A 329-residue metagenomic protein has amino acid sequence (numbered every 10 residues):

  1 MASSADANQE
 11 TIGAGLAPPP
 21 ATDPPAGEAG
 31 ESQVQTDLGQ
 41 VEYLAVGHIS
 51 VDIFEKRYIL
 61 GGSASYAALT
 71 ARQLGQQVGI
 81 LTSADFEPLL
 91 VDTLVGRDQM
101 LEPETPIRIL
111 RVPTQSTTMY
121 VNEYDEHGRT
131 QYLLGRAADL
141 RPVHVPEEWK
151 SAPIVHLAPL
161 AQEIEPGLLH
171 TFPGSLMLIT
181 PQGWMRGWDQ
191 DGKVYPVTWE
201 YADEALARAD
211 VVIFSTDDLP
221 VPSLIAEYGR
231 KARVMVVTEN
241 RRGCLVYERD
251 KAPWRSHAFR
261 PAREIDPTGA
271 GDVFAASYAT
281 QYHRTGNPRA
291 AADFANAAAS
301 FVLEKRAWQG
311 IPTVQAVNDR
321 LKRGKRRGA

Functional and structural regions predicted by a protein language model:
A2-N8, I12-G13, A17, G30-G39 (+1 more regions): Conserved phosphate-binding/catalytic region of the ribokinase-like
Q35-E42, V51-R57, Q73-E163, L168-L178 (+1 more regions): Conserved N-terminal subdomain of the carbohydrate kinase-like
G47-I49, V273: Active-site metal-binding loops of divalent metal-dependent hydrolases
L60-A64, K193-E200, F259-R260: Charged helix-capping and loop-helix junction motifs
G62-Q73: Histidine-anchored nucleotide/phosphate-binding helix
L69, Y120-N122, C244-Y247: Short beta-strand scaffold segments in enzyme catalytic cores
R108-I109, M177-P181, M235-V237, R255-H257: Short hydrophobic/aromatic-enriched beta-strand-loop microsegments
I154-E227, A232, R242-G243: Conserved beta-alpha-beta core of the PfkB/ribokinase-like small-molecule kinase fold
